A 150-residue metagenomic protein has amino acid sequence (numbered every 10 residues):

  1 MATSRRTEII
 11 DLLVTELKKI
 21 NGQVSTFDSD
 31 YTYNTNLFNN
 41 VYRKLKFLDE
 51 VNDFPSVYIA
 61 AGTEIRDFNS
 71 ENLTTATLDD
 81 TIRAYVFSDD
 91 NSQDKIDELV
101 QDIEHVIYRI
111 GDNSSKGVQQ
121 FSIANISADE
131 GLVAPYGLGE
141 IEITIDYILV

Functional and structural regions predicted by a protein language model:
M1-S70, D94, N113-S115: Small/polar-rich, solvent-exposed N-terminal microdomains that initiate assembly or binding
I20, V24-Y31, L45, N52-V57 (+1 more regions): Acidic-leaning, charged glycine-interspersed low-complexity segments
N72-D89, Y136-L149: Oligomerization/assembly interface segments of phage tail-like spikes and tubes
N72-T77, Y85-R109: Extracellular/virion structural assembly segments
